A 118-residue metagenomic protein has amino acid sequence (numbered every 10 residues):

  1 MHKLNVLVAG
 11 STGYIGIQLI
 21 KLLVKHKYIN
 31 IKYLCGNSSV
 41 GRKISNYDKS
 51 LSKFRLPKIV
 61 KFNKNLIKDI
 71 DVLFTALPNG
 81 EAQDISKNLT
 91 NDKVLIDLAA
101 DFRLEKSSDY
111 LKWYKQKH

Functional and structural regions predicted by a protein language model:
M1-H118: N-terminal Rossmann-like NAD(P) cofactor-binding subdomain of oxidoreductases, focused on the glycine-rich
